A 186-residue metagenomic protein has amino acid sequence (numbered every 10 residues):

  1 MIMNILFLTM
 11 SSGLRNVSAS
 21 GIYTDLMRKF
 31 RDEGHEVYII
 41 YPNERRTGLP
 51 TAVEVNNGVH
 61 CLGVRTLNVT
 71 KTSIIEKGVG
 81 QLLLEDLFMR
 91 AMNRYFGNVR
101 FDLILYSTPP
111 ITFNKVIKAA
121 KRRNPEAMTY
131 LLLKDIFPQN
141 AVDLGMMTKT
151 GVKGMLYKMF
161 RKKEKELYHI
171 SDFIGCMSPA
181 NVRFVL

Functional and structural regions predicted by a protein language model:
M1-V53, N57-H60: N-terminal subdomain of nucleotide-sugar transferases
M10, V69-E76, V99, A127-K162: Acceptor-binding helix/loop patch of EC 2.4 sugar-transfer enzymes, predominantly nucleotide-sugar-dependent
A19, P42, S107, K134 (+1 more regions): Replace "coordinates the UDP/GDP/TDP-sugar" with "coordinates nucleotide-activated sugar donors
I39-F96: A conserved catalytic-core segment of Leloir-type glycosyltransferases
H60, M92-F113, R122-L132: Short N-terminal targeting/anchoring amphipathic segment
T112-K115, V182: Short, well-ordered alpha-helical microsegments
K115, A119-R123, G154-I174: Membrane-proximal helix-turn-helix segments that form the acceptor-binding/catalytic region of lipid-linked
H169-I170, G175-C176, V182-L186: Helix-loop-beta element that forms the nucleotide-linked donor phosphate-binding surface in glycosyltransferases
